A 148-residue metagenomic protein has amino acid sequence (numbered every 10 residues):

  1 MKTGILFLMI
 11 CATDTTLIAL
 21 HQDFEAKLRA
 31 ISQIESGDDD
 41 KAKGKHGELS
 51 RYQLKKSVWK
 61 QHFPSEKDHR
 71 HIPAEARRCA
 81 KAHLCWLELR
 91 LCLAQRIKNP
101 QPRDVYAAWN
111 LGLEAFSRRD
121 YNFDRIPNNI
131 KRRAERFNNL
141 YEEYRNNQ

Functional and structural regions predicted by a protein language model:
G4-T13: Sec-dependent N-terminal signal peptides
L20-E25, K43-Y52, H69-R77, K98-P102 (+1 more regions): Solvent-exposed, acidic/flexible segments
D23-D39, A80, V105-L113: Short, functionally critical alpha-helical segments immediately adjacent to catalytic or ligand/cofactor-binding
E25-L28, K81, K131-N138: Hydrophobic core segments within long, regular secondary-structure runs in both alpha- and beta-rich folds
D39-A42, L93-A94: A short, acidic/glycine-rich surface segment
A42-G44, R119-D120: Short, solvent-exposed loop/turn and secondary-structure capping segments
K56, K60-S117: Alpha-helical segment that forms one wall of the substrate-binding/catalytic cleft in peptidoglycan-active domains
P100-Q148: Catalytic and substrate-binding regions of cell-wall glycan-acting enzymes that process beta-1,4-linked
